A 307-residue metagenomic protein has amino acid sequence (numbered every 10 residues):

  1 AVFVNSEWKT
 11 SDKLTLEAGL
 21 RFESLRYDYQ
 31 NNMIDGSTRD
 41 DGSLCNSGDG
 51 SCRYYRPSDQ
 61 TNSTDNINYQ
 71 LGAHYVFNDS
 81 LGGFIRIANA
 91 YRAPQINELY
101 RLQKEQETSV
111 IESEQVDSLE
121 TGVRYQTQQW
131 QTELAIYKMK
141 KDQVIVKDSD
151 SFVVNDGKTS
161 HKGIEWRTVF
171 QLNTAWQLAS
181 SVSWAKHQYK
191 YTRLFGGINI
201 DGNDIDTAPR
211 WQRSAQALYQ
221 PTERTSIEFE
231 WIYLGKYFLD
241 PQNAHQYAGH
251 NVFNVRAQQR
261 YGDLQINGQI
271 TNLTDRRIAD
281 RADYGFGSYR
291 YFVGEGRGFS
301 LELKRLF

Functional and structural regions predicted by a protein language model:
A1-K140, Q171-N173, S183, L218 (+2 more regions): Structural signature of Gram-negative outer-membrane beta-barrels, strongest in the C-terminal barrel of TonB-dependent
V2-V4, I67-L71, E107, D117-T121 (+6 more regions): Hydrophobic, lipid-facing positions within transmembrane beta-strands of outer-membrane proteins
K9-D12, L16, S24, Q131 (+4 more regions): Gram-negative outer-membrane beta-barrel transporters
T10, R26-D28, D59-I67, I111-Q115 (+4 more regions): Short sequence motifs at beta-strands and strand-loop junctions characteristic of Gram-negative outer-membrane
L16, Q115, Q131, K140-K141 (+6 more regions): Outer-membrane beta-barrel pore domains
N32-G48, A93, L99-E107, D142 (+5 more regions): Flexible, surface-exposed loop regions and adjacent strand-edge segments of Gram-negative outer-membrane beta-barrel
Y55-T61, A73, E107-I111, G122 (+7 more regions): Outer-membrane beta-barrel proteins
Y233-D240, Q258-F307: C-terminal beta-signal and adjacent terminal beta-strands/loops of Gram-negative outer-membrane beta-barrel proteins
